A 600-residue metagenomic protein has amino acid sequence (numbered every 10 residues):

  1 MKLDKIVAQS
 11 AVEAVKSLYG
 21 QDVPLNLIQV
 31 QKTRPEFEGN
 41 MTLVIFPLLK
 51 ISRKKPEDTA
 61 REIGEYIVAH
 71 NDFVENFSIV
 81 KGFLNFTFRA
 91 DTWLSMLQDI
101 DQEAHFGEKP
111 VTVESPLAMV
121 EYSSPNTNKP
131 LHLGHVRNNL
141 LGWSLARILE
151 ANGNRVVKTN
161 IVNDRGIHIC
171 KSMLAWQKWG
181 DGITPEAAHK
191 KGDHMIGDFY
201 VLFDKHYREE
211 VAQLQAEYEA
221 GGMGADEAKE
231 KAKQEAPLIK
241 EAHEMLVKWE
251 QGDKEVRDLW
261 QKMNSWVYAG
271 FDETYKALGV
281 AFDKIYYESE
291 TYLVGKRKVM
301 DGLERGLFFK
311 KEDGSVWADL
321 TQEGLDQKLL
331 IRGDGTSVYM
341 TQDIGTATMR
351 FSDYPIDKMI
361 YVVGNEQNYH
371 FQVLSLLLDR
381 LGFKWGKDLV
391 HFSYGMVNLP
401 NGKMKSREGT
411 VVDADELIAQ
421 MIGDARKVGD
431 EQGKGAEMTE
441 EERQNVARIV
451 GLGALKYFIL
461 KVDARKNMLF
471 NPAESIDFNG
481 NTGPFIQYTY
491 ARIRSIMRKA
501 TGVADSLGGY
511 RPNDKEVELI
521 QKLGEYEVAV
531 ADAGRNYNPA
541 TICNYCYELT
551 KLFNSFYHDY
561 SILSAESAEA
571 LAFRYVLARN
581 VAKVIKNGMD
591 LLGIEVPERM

Functional and structural regions predicted by a protein language model:
M1-L94, T112-M600: Non-catalytic interaction-recognition regions
S95-I100: Short, charged, solvent-exposed linker or helix-capping segments at domain edges/interfaces that act as flexible hinges
D101-V113: Flexible, low-complexity linker/hinge segments
